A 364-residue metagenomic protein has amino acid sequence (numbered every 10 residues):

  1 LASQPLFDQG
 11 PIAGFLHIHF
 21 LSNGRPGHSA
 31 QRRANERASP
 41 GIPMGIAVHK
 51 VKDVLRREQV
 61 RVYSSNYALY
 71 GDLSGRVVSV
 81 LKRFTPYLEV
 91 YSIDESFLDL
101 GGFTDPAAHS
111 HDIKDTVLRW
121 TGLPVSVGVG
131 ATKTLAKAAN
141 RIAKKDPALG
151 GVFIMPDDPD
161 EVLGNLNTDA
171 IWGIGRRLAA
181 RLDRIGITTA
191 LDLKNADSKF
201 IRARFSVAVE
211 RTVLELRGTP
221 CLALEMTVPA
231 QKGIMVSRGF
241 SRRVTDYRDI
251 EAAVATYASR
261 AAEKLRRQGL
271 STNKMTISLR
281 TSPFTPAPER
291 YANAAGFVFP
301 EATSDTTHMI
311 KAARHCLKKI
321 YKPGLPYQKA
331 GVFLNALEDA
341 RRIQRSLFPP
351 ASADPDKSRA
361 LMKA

Functional and structural regions predicted by a protein language model:
L1-L214, A223, E263, S352-A364: Gly/Gly-Pro- and Ser/Thr-rich, intrinsically disordered tail segments characteristic of DNA damage-repair and tolerance
S39, A170, A180-Y327, D339-L347: DNA-contacting surface of Y-family translesion DNA polymerases
Y91-E95, G130-K133, L270-K274, L325-K329: Short Gly/Ser/Thr- and Asp/Glu-enriched loop/turn motifs at secondary-structure junctions
G102-T104, T132-A136, R280-T285, N335-A340: Short, internal active-site loops enriched in acidic
